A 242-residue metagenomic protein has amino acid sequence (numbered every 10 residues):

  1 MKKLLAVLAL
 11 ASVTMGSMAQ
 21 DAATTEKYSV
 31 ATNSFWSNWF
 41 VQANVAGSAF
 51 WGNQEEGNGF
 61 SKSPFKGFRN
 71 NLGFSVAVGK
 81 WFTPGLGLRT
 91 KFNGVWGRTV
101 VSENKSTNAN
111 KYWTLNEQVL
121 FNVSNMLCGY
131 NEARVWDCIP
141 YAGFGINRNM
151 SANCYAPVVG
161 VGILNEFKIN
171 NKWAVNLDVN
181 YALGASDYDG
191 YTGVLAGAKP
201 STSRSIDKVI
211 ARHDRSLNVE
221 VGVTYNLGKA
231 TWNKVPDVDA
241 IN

Functional and structural regions predicted by a protein language model:
Q20-A77: Short glycine/proline- and aromatic-enriched beta-strand/turn motifs that initiate or cap beta-hairpins
T25-N38, P84-G85, N125-D137, I169-K172 (+1 more regions): Short loop/turn motifs that connect adjacent beta-strands in outer-membrane beta-barrel proteins
N33-F35, P64-N70, K105-W113, R134 (+3 more regions): Replace "Gram-negative outer membrane beta-barrel proteins" with "bacterial and organellar outer membrane beta-barrel
F40-Q42, G87-R89, I139-Y141, A174-N176 (+1 more regions): Residue-level detector of the transmembrane beta-barrel scaffold of outer-membrane proteins
A43, V76-K80, E117-V123, A142-I146 (+3 more regions): Residues on the lipid-exposed face of transmembrane beta-strands in outer-membrane beta-barrel proteins
N53-F60, V100-T107, N131-A133, S151-V159 (+2 more regions): Outer-membrane beta-barrel translocator domains and adjoining extracellular loop/strand segments of Gram-negative
P84-V159: Gram-negative (and chloroplast) outer-membrane scaffold detector with strong preference for beta-barrel transmembrane
N170-N242: Predominantly the C-terminal beta-signal and adjacent terminal strand-loop region of outer-membrane beta-barrel
